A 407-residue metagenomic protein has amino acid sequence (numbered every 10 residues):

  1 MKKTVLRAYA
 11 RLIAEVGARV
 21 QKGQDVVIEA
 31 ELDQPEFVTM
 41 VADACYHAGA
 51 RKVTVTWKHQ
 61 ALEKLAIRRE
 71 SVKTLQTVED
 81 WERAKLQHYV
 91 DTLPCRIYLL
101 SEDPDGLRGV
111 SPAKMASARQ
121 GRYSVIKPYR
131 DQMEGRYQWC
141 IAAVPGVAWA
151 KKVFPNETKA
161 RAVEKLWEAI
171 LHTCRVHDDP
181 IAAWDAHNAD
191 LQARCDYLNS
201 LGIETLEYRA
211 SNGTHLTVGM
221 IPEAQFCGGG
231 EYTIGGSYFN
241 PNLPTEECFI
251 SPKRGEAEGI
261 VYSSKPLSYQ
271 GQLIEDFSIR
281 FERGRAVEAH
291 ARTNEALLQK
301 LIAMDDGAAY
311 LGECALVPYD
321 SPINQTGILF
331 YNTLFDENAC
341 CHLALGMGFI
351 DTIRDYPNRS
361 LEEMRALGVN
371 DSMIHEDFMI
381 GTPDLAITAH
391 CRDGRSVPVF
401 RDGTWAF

Functional and structural regions predicted by a protein language model:
M1-E258, A389, R395-P398, W405-F407: Active-site bordering "gate/hinge" segments that shape substrate access to catalytic or cofactor-binding pockets
R11, N199-L201, Q270-Q272, G307 (+2 more regions): Short solvent-exposed loop/turn micro-motifs enriched in small/polar/acidic residues
A14-V16, R194-C195, E204-L206, C248-S251 (+4 more regions): Generic recognition of flexible, low-complexity loop/linker segments
I250-D306: Long, well-ordered mid-to-C-terminal structural blocks that present hydrophobic/aromatic surfaces
E256-E258, I274-D276, R283, A309-E313 (+3 more regions): Active-site lining segments that contact anionic ligands and/or coordinate catalytic metals
E288-P357: Dual-mode signal for accessory low-complexity, basic/Gly-rich regions
E362-F407: Extended hydrophobic packing segments that form well-structured cores
